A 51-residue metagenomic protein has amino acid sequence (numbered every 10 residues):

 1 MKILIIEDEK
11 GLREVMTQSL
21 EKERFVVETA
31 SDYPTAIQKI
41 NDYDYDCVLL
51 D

Functional and structural regions predicted by a protein language model:
M1, Y33-T35: Short, conserved structural micro-motifs that define repeat-unit consensus positions and nucleotide-binding loops
M1-L4, D46: Non-catalytic signal-transmission and effector/linker regions of two-component phosphorelay proteins
E7: Conserved acidic carboxylate
K10-E28, P34, D42: Two-component/phosphorelay signaling modules centered on CheY-like receiver
Y43-L49: Active-site beta3 strand of CheY-like receiver
